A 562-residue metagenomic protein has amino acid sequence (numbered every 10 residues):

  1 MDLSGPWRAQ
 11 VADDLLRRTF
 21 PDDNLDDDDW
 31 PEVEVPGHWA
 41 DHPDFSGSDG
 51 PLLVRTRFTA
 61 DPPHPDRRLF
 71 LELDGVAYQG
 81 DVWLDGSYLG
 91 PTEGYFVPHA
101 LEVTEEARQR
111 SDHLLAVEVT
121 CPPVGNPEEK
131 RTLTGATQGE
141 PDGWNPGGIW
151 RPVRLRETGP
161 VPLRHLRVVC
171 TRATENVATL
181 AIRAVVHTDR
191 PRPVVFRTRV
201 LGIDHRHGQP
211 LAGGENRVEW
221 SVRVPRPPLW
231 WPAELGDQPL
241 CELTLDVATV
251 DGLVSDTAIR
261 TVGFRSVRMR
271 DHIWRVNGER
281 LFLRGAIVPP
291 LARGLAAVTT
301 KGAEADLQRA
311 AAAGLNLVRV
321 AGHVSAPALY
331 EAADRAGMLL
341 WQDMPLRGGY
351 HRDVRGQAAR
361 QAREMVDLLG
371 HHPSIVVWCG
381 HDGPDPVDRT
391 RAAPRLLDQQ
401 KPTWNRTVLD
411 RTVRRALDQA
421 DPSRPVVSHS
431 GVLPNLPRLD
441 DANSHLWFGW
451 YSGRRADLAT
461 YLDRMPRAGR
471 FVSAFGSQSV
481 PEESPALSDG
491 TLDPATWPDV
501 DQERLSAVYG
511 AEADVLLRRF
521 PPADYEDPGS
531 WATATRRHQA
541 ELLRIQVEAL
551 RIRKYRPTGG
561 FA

Functional and structural regions predicted by a protein language model:
M1-V320, Q419, S444, A468 (+2 more regions): Secreted/periplasmic carbohydrate-active enzymes, especially glycoside hydrolases
A9-L16, G148, W378, V408 (+4 more regions): Substrate-binding clefts and catalytic carboxylate motifs of secreted carbohydrate-active enzymes
G75, T92, P152, D343-M344 (+2 more regions): Generic detector of well-ordered alpha-helical packing
A77-Y78, P122, D385, L433-P434 (+1 more regions): Short, solvent-exposed loop/turn segments at secondary-structure junctions
V97-A100, V124-E128, T134-A136, G143 (+3 more regions): Active-site mouth of glycoside hydrolases
P141-N145, T174, V354, K401 (+5 more regions): Catalytic cores of large soluble enzymes that bind and process phosphate-bearing ligands
L155, V200-R206, R335, L339 (+2 more regions): Glycine/serine-rich loop-strand microenvironments at binding/catalytic pocket rims
Q342-G348, H445-L462: Acidic, His- and aromatic-enriched active-site or binding-groove loops in soluble protein domains that engage sugars
